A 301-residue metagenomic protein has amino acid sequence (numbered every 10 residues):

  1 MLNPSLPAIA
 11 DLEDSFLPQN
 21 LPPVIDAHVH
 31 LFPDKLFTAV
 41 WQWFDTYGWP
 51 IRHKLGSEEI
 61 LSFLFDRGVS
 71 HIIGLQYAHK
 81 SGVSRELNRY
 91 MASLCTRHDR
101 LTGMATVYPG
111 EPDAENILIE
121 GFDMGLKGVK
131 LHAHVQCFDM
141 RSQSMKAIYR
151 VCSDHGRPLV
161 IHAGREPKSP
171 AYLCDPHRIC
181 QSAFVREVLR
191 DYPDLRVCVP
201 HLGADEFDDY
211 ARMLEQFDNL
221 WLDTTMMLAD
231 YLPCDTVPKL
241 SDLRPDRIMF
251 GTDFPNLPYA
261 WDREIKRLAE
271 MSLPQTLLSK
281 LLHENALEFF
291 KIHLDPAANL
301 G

Functional and structural regions predicted by a protein language model:
M1-A27, F37-T38, Q42-D66, S70-H71 (+2 more regions): Mid-to-C-terminal alpha-helical segments outside catalytic/metal-binding sites
L2-L6, K127-G128, R141-M249, L300: Catalytic pocket-lining loop regions of alpha/beta-barrel enzymes, especially the amidohydrolase/enolase/GH5 lineages
N3-P7, S70-H71, H79-K168, D218: Active-site gating/metal-coordination segments in enzymes
A10-L21, L61-S62, L118-I119, S144-H155 (+2 more regions): Short amphipathic alpha-helices and their capping/turn segments at secondary-structure boundaries
V24-A27, I73-L75, M104-A105, K130 (+3 more regions): Active-site neighborhood of phospho(di)ester-bond hydrolases with catalytic His/Asp-centered motifs
V24-D34, V160-G164, V199: Histidine-centered catalytic micro-motifs
H28, M91, G121, V129 (+6 more regions): Conserved, mostly hydrophobic/aromatic
F32-K35, H79-G82, P109-D113, Q136 (+4 more regions): Active-site environment of divalent metal-dependent phosphoester hydrolases
